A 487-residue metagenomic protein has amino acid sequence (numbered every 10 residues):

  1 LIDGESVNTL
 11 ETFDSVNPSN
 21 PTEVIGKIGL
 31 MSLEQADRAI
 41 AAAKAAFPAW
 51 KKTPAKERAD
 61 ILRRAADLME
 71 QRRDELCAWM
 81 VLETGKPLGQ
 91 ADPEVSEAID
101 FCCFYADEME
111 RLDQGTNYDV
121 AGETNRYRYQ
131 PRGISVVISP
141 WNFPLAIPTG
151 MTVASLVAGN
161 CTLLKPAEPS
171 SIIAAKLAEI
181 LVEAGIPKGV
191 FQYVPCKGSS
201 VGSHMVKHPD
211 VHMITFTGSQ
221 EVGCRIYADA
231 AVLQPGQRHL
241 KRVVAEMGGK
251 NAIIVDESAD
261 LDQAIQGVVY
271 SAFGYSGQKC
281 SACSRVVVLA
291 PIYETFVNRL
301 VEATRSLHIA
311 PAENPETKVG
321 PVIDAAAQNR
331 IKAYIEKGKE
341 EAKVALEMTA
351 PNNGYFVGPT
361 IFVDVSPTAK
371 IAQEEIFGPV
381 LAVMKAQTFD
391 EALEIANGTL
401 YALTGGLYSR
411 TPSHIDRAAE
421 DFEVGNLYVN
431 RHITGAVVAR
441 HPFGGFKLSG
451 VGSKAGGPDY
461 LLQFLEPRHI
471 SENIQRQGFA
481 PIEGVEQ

Functional and structural regions predicted by a protein language model:
L1-E123, A167, S306: N-terminal Rossmann-like NAD(P)+-binding subdomain of aldehyde/semialdehyde dehydrogenases
S15, A39-A49, I61-L68, R72-E75 (+16 more regions): Generic, well-ordered alpha-helical scaffold segments in large soluble proteins
S19-D60, R72, N142, I186 (+7 more regions): Conserved C-terminal structural/oligomerization subdomain of aldehyde/semialdehyde dehydrogenase
T22, A43, R58, M80 (+10 more regions): Residue-level signal for inorganic ion chemistry
A59-R63, D67, G89-D100, S199 (+5 more regions): An alpha-helix initiation/capping motif
V81, M109-Q263, E316, A386 (+1 more regions): Rossmann-like NAD(P) dinucleotide-binding subdomain of oxidoreductase/dehydrogenase enzymes
E108, I138, K197, T217 (+4 more regions): Conserved residues at the C-terminal ends of beta-strands
I180, G185, K207-H208, E221-S366 (+5 more regions): ALDH superfamily catalytic-core signature
